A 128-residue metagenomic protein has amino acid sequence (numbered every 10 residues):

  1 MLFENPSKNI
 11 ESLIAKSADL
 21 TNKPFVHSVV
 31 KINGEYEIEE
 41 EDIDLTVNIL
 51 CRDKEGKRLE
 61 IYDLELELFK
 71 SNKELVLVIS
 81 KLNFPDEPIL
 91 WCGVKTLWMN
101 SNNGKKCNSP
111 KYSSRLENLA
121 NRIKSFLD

Functional and structural regions predicted by a protein language model:
M1-E65: Negatively charged, low-complexity tracts enriched in Asp/Glu with abundant Ser/Thr
I43, N48-C51, F69-K70, T96 (+2 more regions): N-terminal soluble domains immediately following signal/targeting peptides that reside in extracytoplasmic
R58-W98: Aromatic- and glycine-enriched beta-alpha-beta binding-site module
V94-D128: Ampiphathic alpha-helical segments that act as solvent-exposed interaction surfaces
